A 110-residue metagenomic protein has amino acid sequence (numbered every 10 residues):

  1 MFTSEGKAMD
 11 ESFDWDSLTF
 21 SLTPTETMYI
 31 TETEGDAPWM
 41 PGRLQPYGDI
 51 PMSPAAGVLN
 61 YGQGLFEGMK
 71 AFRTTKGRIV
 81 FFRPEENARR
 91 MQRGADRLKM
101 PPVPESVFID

Functional and structural regions predicted by a protein language model:
M1-D110: Conserved alpha/beta cores of soluble small-molecule-handling proteins
